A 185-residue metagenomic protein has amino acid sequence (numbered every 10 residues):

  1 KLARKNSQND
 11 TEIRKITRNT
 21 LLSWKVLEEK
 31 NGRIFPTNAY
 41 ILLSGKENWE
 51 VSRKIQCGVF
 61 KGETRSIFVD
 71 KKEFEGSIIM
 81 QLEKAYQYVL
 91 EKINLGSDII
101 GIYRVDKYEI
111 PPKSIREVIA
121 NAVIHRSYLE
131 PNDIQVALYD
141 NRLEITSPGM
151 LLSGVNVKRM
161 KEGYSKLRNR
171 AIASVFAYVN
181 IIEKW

Functional and structural regions predicted by a protein language model:
K1-N132, L138-L167, V179-W185: Active-site helix-to-loop segments that bind/position phosphate- or nucleotide-bearing substrates and donors across
R168-V175: Active-site "cap" helix and flanking loop/linker of ATP-utilizing ligase/carboxylase catalytic domains
